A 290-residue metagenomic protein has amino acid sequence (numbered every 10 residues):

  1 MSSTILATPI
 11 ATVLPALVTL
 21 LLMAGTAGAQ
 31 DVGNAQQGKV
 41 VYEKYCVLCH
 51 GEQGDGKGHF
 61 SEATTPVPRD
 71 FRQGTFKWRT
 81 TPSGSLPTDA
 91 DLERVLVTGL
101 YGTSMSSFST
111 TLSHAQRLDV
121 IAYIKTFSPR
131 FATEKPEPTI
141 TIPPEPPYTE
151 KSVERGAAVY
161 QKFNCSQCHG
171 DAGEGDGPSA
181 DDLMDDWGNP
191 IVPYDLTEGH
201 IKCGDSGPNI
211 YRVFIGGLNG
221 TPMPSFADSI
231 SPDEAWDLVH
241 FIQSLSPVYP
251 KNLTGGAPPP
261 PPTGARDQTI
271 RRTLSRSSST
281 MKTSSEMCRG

Functional and structural regions predicted by a protein language model:
M1-A11: N-terminal secretory signal peptides that target proteins for export/translocation
T4-I5, L21, F71, S277-M281 (+1 more regions): Serine/proline-rich low-complexity intrinsically disordered segments, especially terminal tails, linkers
A11-A24: Bacterial N-terminal signal peptides
G25-V41, F131-Q161, H200, Y249-G255 (+4 more regions): Electrostatic cytochrome c docking/interface patches
G33, K39-P66, T98, G102 (+5 more regions): Periplasmic/extracellular electron-transfer cofactor-ligation site, primarily the c-type cytochrome heme-c attachment
Q36, V40-V41, P87, S107-A115 (+5 more regions): Flexible gly/pro/ser-rich segments immediately N-terminal to CXXCH heme-c attachment motifs in exported/periplasmic
D55, K77, H114, E174 (+1 more regions): Flexible, glycine-rich phosphate/dinucleotide-binding loops and adjacent beta-alpha linkers at cofactor/substrate
E62-S109, R117-I124, D182-L245, M287: Extracytoplasmic electron-transfer domains, predominantly the class I c-type cytochrome c fold
